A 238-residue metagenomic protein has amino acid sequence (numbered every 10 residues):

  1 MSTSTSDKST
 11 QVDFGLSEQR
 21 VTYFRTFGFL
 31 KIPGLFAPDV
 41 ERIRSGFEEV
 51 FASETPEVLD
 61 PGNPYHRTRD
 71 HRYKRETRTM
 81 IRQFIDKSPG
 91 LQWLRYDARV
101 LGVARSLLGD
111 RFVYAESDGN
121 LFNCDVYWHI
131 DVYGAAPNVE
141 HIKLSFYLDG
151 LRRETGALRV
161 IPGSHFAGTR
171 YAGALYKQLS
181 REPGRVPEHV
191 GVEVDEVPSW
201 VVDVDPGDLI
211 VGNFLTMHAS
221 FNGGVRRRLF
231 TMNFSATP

Functional and structural regions predicted by a protein language model:
S2-Q11, S45-G46, S53-N63, G173 (+2 more regions): Non-heme Fe(II)/2-oxoglutarate
S2-T26, P33-I130, G134-A135: Non-heme Fe(II)-dependent double-stranded beta-helix
F29, V139-K143, T155, S199-V201 (+1 more regions): Extracellular structured ligand-interaction cores
D110, G134-P137, Y147-G156, G163-H165: Active-site region of the double-stranded beta-helix
G119, I130-V132, F146-G150, P162 (+1 more regions): Short, structured patches in soluble enzyme cores that scaffold and shape functional sites
F122, I161-G168, F234-P238: Short edge-strand/loop segments of extracellular domains
P137-R153, D203-V204, N233-A236: Short, conserved beta-strand element in jelly-roll/cupin
E154-M217: Double-stranded beta-helix
